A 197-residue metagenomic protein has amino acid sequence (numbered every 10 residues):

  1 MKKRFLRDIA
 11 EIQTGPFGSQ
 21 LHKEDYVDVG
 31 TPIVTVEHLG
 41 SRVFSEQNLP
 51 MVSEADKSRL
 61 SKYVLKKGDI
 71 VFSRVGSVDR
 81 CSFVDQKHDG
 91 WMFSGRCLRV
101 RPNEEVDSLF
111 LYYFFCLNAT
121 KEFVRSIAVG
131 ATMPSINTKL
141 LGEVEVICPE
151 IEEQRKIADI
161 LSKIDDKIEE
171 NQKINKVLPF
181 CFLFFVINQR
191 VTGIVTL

Functional and structural regions predicted by a protein language model:
M1-F17, E143-N188, T192, T196-L197: Non-catalytic DNA-recognition/assembly elements of restriction-modification systems
K2, V29-P32, N48, R96: A generic secondary-structure signal marking the coil-to-beta-strand transition
R4-K23, E37-K67, K87: Sequence-specific dsDNA recognition surfaces
K23-D25, P32, L117-V146: Specificity-determining recognition surfaces
T35-V36, E54-N118: A short beta-sheet element
L39, S77-V78, V129-G130: Short glycine-enriched loops at secondary-structure junctions
G90-L98, V106-L109, V129-A158: A short glycine-rich beta-alpha junction/loop motif
